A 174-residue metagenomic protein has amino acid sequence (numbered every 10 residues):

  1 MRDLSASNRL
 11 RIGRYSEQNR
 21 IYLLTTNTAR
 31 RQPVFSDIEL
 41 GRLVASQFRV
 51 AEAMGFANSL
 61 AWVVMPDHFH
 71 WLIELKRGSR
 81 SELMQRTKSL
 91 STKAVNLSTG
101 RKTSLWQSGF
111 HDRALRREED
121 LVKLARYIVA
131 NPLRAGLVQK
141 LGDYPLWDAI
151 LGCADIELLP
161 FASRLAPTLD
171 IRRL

Functional and structural regions predicted by a protein language model:
M1-L174: Short catalytic/metal-binding and nucleic-acid-binding patches
